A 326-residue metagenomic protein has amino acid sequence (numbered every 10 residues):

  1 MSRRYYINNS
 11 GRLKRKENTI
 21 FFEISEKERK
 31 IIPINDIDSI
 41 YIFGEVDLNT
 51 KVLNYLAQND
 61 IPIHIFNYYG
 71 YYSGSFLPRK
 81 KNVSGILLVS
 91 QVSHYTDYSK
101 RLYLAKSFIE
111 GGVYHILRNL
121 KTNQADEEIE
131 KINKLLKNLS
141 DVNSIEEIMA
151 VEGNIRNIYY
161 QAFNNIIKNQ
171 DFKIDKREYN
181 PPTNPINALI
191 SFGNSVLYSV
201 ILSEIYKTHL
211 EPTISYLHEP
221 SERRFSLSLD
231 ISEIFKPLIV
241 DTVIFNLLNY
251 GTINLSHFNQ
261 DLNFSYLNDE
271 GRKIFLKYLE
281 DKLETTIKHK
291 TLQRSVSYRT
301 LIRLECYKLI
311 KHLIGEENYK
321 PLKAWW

Functional and structural regions predicted by a protein language model:
M1-K16, E23-S25, I31-I32, S73 (+1 more regions): Active-site helix-to-loop segments that bind/position phosphate- or nucleotide-bearing substrates and donors across
I34-L48: Extracellular/luminal Protease-associated
I40-F43, P62-N67: Short hydrophobic alpha-helical runs that function as membrane-insertion/retention elements
N49, G70-S75: Short gly/pro/ser/thr-enriched loop/turn and capping motifs at secondary-structure boundaries
L56: Globin-like tetrapyrrole-binding proteins
P78-K81: Short low-complexity, flexible loop/linker segments enriched in glycine and/or proline with clustered acidic
